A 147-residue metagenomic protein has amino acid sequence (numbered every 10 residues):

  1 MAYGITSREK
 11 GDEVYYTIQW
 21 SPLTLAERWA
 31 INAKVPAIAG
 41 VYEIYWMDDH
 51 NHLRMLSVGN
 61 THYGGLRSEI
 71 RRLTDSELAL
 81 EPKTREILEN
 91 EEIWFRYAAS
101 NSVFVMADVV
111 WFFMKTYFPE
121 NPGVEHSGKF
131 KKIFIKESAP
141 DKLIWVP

Functional and structural regions predicted by a protein language model:
M1-L56, N60-P147: Boundary/linker segments flanking structured domains
